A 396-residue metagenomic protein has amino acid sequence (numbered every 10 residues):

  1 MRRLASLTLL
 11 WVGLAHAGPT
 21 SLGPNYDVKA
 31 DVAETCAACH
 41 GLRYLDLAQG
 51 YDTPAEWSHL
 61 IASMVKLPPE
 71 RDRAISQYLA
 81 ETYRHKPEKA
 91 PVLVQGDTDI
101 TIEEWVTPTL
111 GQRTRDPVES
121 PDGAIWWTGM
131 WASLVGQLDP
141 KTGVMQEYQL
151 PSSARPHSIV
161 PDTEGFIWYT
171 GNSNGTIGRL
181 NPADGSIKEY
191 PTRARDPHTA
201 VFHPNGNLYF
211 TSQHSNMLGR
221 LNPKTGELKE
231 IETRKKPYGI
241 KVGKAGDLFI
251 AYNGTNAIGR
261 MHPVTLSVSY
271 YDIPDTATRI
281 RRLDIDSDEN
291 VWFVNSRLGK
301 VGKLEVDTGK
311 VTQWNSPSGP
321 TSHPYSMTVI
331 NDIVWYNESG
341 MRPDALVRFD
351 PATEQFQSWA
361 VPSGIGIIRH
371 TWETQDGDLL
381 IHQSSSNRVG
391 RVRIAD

Functional and structural regions predicted by a protein language model:
H16-D31: Electrostatic cytochrome c docking/interface patches
V32-R43, I75, L79: The canonical Cys-X-X-Cys-His
V65-P91, L379: C-terminal capping alpha-helices of c-type cytochrome domains
E103-S133: Beta-strand-rich domains and repeat architectures in extracellular enzymes and scaffolds, especially beta-propellers
L110-P121, S152-E164, R193-N205, R234-A245 (+6 more regions): Beta-rich, blade/repeat-based domains predominating in secreted/periplasmic proteins but also intracellular
W126-W131, I167-N174, L208-H214, L248-G254 (+3 more regions): Conserved beta-strand positions in repeat-built beta-propeller and related beta-rich domains
D139-G143, N181-G185, N222-G226, H262-L266 (+3 more regions): Short loop/turn segments that connect beta-strands within beta-propeller blades
G366-D396: Blade-level signature of beta-propeller repeat domains, shared across WD40, Kelch, NHL, RCC1 and BNR/Asp-box propellers
